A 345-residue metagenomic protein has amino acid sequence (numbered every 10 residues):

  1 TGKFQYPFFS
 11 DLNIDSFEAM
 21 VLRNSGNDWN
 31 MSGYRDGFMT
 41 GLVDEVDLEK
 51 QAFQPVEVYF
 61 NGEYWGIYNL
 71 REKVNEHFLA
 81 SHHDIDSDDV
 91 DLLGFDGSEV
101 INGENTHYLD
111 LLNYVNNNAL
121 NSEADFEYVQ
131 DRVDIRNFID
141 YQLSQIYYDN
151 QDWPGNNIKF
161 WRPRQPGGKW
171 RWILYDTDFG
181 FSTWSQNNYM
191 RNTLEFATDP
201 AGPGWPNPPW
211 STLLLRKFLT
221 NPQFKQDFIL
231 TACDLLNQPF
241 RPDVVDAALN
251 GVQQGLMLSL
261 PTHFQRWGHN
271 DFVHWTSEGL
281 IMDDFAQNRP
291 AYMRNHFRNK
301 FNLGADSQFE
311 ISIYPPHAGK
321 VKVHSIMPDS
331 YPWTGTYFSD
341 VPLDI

Functional and structural regions predicted by a protein language model:
T1-T106: Conserved ATP-binding subdomain of kinase catalytic cores across diverse folds
G2-S10, G33-Y34, N187-E195, K322-F338: Short, polar loop/linker segments at the starts of domains and inter-domain junctions
Y6-P7, R35-G37, A80-D86, S185-Y189 (+3 more regions): Surface-exposed beta-strand edges and their flanking turn/coil or helix-capping segments
S16, D28, E45, V56-Y59 (+3 more regions): Middle-to-C-terminal accessory/interaction subdomains
R23, W161, K322: Residue-level detector of conserved, well-ordered beta-strand and adjacent loop positions that form binding/recognition
K300-I345: Secondary-structure capping and domain/repeat boundary segments
